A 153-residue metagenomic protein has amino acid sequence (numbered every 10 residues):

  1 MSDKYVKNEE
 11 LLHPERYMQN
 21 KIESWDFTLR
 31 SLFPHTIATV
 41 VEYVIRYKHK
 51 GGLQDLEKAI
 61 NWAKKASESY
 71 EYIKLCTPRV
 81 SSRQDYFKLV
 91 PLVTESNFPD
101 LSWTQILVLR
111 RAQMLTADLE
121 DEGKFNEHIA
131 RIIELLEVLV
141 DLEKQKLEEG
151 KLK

Functional and structural regions predicted by a protein language model:
M1-K153: Intrinsically disordered, low-complexity regulatory regions that flank transcription factor DNA-binding cores
